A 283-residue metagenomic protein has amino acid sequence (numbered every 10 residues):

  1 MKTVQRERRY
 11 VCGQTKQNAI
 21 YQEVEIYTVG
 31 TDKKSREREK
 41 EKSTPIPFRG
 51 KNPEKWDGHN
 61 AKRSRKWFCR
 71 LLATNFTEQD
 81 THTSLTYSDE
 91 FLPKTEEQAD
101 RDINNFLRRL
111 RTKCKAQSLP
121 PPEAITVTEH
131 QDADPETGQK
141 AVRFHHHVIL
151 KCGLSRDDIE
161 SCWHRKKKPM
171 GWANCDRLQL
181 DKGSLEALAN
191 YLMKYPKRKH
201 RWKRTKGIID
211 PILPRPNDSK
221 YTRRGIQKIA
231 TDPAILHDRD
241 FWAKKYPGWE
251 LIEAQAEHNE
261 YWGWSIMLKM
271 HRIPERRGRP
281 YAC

Functional and structural regions predicted by a protein language model:
M1-V142, C152-C283: Right-hand nucleic-acid polymerase module
